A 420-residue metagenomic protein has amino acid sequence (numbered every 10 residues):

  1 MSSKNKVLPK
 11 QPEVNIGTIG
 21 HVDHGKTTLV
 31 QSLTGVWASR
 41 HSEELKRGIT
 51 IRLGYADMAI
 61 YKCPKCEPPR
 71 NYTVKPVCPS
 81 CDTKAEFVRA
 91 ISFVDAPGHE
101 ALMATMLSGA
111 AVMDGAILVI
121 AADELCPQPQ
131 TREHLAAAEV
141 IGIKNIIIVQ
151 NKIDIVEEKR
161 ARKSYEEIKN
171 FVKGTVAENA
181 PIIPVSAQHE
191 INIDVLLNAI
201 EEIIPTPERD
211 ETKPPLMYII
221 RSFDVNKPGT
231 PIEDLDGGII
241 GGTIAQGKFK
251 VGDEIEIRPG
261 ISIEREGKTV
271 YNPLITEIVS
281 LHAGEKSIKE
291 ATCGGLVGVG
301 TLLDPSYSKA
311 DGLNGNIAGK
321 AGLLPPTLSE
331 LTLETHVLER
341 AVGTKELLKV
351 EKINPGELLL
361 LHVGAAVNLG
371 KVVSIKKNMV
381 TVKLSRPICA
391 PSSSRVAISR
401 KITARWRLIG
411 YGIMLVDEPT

Functional and structural regions predicted by a protein language model:
S2-A104, M113: P-loop NTPase switch module centered on the Walker A-proximal segment
L8, N170-L313, I317-L324, S329-V337: Conserved catalytic-core segments of large NTP-driven translation/proteostasis enzymes
N15-T18, V156-E158, D304-T420: C-terminal effector modules of nucleic-acid-centric enzymes and ribosome-associated factors
V36, H99-E100, D123-C126, K152-V156 (+4 more regions): Conserved nucleotide-binding/hydrolysis micro-motifs of P-loop NTPases
F87-S92, A96-L102, A110-H134, E139-R162: Conserved Switch II/interswitch segment of TRAFAC-class P-loop GTPases
A121-D123, K144-R162, I182-I193, G315 (+2 more regions): G-domain G4 guanine-recognition motif of GTPases
